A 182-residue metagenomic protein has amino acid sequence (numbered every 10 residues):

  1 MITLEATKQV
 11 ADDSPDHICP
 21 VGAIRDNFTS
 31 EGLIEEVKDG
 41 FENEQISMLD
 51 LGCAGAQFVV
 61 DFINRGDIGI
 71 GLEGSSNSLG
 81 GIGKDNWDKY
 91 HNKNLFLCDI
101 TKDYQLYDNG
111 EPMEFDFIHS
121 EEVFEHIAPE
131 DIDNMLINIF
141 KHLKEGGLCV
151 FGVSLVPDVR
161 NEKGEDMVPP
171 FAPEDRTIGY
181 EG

Functional and structural regions predicted by a protein language model:
M1-M113, F117, E121, D133-L136: Conserved N-terminal segment of class I S-adenosyl-L-methionine
E42, L143-K144: Alpha-helical hydrophobic/aromatic positions enriched in membrane-embedded helices and signal peptides
I46, I63-R65, G146, P173-R176: N-terminal hydrophobic or amphipathic segments with adjacent small-residue motifs that include Sec signal peptides
T101, G110, I127-H142, L148-G182: S-adenosyl-L-methionine-dependent methyltransferase catalytic module, highlighting the catalytic core
E122-H126: Short catalytic micro-motifs in class I SAM-dependent methyltransferases
